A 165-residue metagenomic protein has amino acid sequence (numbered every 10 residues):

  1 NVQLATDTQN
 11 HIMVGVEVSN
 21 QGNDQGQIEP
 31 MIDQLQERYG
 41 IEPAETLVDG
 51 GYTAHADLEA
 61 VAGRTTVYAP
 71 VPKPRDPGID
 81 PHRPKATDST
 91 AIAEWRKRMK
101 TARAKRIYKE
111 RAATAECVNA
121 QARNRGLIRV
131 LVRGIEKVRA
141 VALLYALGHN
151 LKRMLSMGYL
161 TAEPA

Functional and structural regions predicted by a protein language model:
N1-A165: Anion-binding and metal-coordination hotspots
